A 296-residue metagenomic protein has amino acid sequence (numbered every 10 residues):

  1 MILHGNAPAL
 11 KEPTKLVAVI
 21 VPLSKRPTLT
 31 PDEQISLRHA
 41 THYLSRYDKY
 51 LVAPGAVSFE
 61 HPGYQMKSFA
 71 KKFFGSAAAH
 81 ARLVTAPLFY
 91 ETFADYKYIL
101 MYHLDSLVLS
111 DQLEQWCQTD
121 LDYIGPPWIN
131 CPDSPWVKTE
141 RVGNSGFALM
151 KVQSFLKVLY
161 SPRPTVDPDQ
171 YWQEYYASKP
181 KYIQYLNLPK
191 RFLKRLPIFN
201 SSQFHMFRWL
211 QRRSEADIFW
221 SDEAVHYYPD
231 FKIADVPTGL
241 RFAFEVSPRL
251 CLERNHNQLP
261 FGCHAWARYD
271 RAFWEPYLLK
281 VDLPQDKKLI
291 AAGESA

Functional and structural regions predicted by a protein language model:
M1-I35: N-proximal low-complexity "stem/linker" segments adjacent to membrane-targeting elements
I35-Y47: Short, acidic, metal-binding catalytic loop of nucleotide-sugar glycosyltransferases
S45-P54, I124-P126: Short, hydrophobic beta-strand segments that form beta-sheet elements in well-ordered domains
V52-K97: Active-site-proximal specificity loops/subdomain of glycosyltransferases
Y96, L121, Y228-F231: Short, high-confidence coil segments that cap the C-terminus of an alpha-helix and link into the following beta-strand
Y96-V108: Short beta-strand-to-loop acidic/aromatic patch adjacent to the donor-nucleotide binding site
L107-E140: Conserved donor-nucleotide/metal-binding helix-loop-beta segment in metal-dependent transferases, i.e., the alpha-helix
N144-G293: Catalytic core and acceptor-binding pocket of nucleotide-sugar-dependent glycosyltransferases
